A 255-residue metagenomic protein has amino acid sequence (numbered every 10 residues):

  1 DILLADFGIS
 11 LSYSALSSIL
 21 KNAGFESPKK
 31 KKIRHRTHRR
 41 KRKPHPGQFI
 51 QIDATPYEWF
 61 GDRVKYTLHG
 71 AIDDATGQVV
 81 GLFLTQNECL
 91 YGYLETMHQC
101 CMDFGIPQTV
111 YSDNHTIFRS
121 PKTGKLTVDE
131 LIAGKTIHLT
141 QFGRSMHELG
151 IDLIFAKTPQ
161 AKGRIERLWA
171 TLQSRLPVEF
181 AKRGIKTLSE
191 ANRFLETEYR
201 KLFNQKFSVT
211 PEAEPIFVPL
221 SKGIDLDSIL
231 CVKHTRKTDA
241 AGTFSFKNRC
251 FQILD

Functional and structural regions predicted by a protein language model:
D1-E58, V128-I137, E214-D225: Basic, flexible linker segments flanking DNA-binding modules in nucleic acid-interacting mobile-element proteins
L16, D53, G77, V110-D113 (+3 more regions): Short, conserved catalytic/metal-binding motifs centered on acidic residues
K21-V79, Q86-Q108, G143-E148, G242: Mobile-element integrase/transposase regions, centering on the N-terminal DNA-binding/Zn-coordinating module
D53, E179-L195: Short, charged, surface-exposed loops that flank catalytic or proteolytic processing sites
D62-R63, N114, N248: Residue-level detection of beta-strand-connecting loop/turn positions
I106-T123, E130: Cysteine/selenocysteine-centered motifs that mediate thiol-based redox chemistry or coordinate metal-sulfur cofactors
S112-N114, T127-R175, L188-N192: RNase H-like two-metal-ion nuclease catalytic core shared by retroviral integrases and related mobile-element nucleases
E198-D255: C-terminal, beta-rich DNA-binding module of retroviral/retroelements integrases
